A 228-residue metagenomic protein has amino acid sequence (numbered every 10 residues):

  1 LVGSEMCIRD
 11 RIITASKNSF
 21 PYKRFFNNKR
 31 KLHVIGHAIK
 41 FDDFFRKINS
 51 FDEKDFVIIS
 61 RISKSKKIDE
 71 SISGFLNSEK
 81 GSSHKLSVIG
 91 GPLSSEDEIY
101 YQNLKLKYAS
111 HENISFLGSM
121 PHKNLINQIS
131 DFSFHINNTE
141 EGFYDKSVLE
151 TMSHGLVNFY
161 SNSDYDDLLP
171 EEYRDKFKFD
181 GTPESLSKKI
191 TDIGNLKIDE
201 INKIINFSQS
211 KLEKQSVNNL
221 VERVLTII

Functional and structural regions predicted by a protein language model:
L1-I8: Short, small-residue-biased leader/transition segments that mark boundaries at the very start of proteins
R9-F45: Donor nucleotide-sugar binding/catalytic pocket of nucleotide-sugar-dependent glycosyltransferases
K47-K66, S71-N77, L86-I89: Conserved donor-binding/catalytic core segment of Leloir-type glycosyltransferases
Y101-M120: Nucleotide-activated donor-binding/catalytic signature segment of Leloir-type glycosyltransferases, i.e., the conserved
T139-E140: Aromatic "clamp/platform" in nucleotide-sugar-dependent glycosyltransferases that forms part of the donor/acceptor
V157-N162: Short hydrophobic beta-strand element within catalytic cores of glycosyltransferases and related nucleotide-activated
E172-E184, T191-I198: Conserved acidic donor-binding segment of nucleotide-sugar-dependent glycosyltransferases
G181, N195-I228: A charged, aromatic-enriched C-terminal amphipathic alpha-helix characteristic of glycosyltransferases across folds
